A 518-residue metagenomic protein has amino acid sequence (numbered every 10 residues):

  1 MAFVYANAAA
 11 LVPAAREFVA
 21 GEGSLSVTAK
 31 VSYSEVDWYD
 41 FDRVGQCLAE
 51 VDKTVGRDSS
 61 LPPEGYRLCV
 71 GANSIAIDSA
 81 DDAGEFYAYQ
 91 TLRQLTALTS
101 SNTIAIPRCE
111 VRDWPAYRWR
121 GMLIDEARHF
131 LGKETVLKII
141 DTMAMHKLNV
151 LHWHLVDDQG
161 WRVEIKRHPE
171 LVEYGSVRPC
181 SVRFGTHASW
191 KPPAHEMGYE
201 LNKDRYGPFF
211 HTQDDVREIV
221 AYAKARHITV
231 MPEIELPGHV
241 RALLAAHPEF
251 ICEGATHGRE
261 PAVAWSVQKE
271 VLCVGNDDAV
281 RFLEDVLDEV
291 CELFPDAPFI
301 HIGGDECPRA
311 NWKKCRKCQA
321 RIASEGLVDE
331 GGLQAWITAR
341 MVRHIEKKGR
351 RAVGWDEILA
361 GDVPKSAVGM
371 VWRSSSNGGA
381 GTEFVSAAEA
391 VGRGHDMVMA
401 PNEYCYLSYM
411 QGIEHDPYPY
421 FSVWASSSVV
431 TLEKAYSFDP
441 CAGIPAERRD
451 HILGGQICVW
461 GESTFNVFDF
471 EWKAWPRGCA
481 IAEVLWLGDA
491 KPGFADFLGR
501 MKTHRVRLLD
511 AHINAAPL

Functional and structural regions predicted by a protein language model:
M1-R120, R351-L359, V363, K502-I513 (+1 more regions): Acidic, contiguous N-terminal accessory segments
W38, D42, A83-F86, F130-E134 (+9 more regions): Soluble non-cytosolic domains of exported or imported proteins
S59-E270, G275-R281, E289-F299, R340 (+2 more regions): Feature activates predominantly on carbohydrate-active enzymes
F130-G132, D158-E164, P237-L243, C307-N311 (+4 more regions): Flexible loop/turn segments at secondary-structure boundaries
A225-R226, K348, R393: Helix C-cap/helix->beta junction micro-motif
L243-I251, E260-A367, R373-E389: Active-site neighborhood of glycoside hydrolase catalytic domains
A352-A367, V371-L518: Flexible, acidic glycine-rich loops studded with aromatic residues
